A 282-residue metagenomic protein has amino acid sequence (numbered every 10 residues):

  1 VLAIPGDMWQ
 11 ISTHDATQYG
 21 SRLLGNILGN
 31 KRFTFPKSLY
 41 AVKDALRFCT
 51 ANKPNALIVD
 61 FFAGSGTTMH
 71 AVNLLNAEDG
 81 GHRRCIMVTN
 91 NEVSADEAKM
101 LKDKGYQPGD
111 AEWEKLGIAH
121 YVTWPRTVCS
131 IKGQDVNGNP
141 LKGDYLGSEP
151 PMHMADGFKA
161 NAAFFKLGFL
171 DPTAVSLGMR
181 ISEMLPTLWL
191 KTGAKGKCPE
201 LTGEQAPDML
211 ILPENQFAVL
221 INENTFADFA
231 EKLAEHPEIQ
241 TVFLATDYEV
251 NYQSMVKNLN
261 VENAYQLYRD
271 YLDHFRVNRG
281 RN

Functional and structural regions predicted by a protein language model:
V1-H14, L39-N55, A77-N282: Accessory, often C-terminal, charged low-complexity segments
A16-K31, Q107: Short glycine/proline-rich turn/loop motifs
G29-Y40: Conserved SAM-binding loop and adjacent beta-strand
N55-G64: Conserved class I S-adenosyl-L-methionine
G66-H70: Glycine-rich SAM-binding Motif I of class I
N73: A conserved segment at the C-terminal end of the G1
